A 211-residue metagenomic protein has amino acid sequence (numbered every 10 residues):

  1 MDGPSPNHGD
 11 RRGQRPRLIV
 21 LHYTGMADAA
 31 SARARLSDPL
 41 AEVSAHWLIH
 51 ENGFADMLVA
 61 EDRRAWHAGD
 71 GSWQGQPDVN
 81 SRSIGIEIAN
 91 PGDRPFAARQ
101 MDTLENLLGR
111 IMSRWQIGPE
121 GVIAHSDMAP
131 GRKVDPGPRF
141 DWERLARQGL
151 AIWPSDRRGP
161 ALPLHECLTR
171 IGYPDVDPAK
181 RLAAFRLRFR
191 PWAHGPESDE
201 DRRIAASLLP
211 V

Functional and structural regions predicted by a protein language model:
M1-E120: Active-site-adjacent loop/helix surface patches within enzyme catalytic domains that shape the substrate-binding cleft
P77, G92, F96-V211: Basic/polar, cationic surfaces and motifs that engage anionic cell-wall and phosphate/carboxylate ligands
